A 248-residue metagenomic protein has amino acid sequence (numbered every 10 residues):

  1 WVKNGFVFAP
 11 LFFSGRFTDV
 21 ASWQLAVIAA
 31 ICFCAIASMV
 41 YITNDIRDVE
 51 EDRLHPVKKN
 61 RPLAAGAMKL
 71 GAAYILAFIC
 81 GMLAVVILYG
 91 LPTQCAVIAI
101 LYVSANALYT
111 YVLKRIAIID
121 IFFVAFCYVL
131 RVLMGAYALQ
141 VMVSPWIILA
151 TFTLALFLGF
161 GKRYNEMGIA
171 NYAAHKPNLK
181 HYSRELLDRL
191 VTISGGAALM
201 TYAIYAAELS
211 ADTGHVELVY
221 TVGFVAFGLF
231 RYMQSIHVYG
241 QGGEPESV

Functional and structural regions predicted by a protein language model:
V2-A9, V49, L54-A99, P145-L156 (+1 more regions): Multi-pass membrane catalytic core of lipid/isoprenoid biosynthesis enzymes
K3-S22, L113-M142: Long, highly hydrophobic alpha-helical transmembrane signal-anchor segments
G5-A9, V27, I31-A35, I75-V86 (+7 more regions): Generic alpha-helical transmembrane segments of integral inner-membrane proteins, especially permease/transport modules
V7-R47, A96-Y109, T221: Membrane-embedded alpha-helical segments that form the functional core of polytopic membrane enzymes, especially those
F12-R16, V86-L91, M200-A211: Juxtamembrane "helix exit" motif at the C-terminal ends of alpha-helical transmembrane segments in multi-pass membrane
A21-A26, T93-A99, A117-I121, M142-I148 (+1 more regions): Short, aromatic-rich membrane-interface segments at the entry and exit of alpha-helical transmembrane domains
F33-A64, I119, F160-G168, R231: Acidic (Asp/Glu-rich) catalytic motifs at the cytosolic membrane interface
Y111, V129-V248: C-terminal membrane-associated helical module and adjoining short loops/tails
